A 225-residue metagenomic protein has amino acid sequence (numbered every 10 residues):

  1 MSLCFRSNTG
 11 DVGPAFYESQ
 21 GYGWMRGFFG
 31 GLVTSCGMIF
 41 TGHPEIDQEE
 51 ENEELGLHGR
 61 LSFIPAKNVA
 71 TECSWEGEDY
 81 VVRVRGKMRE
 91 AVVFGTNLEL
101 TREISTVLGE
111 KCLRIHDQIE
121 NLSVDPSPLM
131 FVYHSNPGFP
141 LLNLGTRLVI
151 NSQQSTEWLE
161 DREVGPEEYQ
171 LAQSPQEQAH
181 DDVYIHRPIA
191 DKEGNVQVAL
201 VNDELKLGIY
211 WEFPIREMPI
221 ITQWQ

Functional and structural regions predicted by a protein language model:
M1-L108, C112-R114, P126, P137-E177 (+2 more regions): Surface-exposed acidic/polar loop and edge beta-strand patches at domain peripheries
Q118-S123: Asparagine-centered strand-capping/turn motif at beta-strand->loop junctions
D125-V132: Short, hydrophobic/aromatic beta-strand segments
